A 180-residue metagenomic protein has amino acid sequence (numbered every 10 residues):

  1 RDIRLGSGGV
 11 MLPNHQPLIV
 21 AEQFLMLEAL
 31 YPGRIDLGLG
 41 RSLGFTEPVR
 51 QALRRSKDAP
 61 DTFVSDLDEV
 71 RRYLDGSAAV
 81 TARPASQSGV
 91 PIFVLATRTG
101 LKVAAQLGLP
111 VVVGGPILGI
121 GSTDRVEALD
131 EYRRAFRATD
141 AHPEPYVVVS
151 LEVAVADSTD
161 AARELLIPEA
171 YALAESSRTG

Functional and structural regions predicted by a protein language model:
R1-L5: N-terminal beta1-alpha1-beta2 module of alpha/beta enzyme domains
G6, D36-G38, F93, V112 (+1 more regions): Structural detector of well-ordered beta-strand residues that form the stable sheet scaffold of enzyme domains
G9-P17, S86-A96, A156: Active-site mouth loops of central-metabolism enzymes
V10-L12, G40-G44, L95-T97, P116-L118 (+1 more regions): Active-site beta-loop-alpha junctions enriched in small/polar residues
P13-D75, I117-G119: Flexible, glycine-rich active-site loops centered on histidine and acidic residues that chelate a metal or position
Q51, K57-A82, S122-G180: An alpha-helical appendage that flanks or caps ligand/catalytic pockets
S88, A104-A105: Histidine/acidic residue-rich metal-binding segments in metalloenzymes
T99, A105-I120, R125: A conserved active-site cap/scaffold subdomain adjacent to cofactor or substrate pockets
